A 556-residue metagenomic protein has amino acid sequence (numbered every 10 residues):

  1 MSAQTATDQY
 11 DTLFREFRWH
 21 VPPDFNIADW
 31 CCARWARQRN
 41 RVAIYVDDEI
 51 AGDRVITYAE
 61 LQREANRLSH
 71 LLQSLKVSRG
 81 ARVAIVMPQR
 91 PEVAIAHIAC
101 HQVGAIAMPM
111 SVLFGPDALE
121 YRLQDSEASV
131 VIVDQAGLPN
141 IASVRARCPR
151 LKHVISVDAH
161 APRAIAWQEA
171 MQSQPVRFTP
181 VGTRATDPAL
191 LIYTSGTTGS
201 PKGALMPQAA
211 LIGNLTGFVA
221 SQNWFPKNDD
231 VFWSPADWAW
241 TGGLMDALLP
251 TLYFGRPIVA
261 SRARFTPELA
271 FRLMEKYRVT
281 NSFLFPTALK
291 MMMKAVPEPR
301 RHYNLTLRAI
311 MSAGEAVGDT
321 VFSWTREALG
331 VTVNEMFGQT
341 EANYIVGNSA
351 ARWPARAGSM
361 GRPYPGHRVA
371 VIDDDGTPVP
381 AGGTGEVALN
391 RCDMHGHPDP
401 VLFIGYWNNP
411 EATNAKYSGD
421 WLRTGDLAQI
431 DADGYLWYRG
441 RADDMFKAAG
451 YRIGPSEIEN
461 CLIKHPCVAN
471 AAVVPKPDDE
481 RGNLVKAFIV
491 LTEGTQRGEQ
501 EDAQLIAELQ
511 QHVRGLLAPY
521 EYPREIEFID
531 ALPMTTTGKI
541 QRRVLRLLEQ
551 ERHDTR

Functional and structural regions predicted by a protein language model:
M1-I56, E60-Q73, A146-R150, Q511 (+1 more regions): N-lobe entry segment of adenylate-forming
N40-I98, G115-E120, Q168-Q172: Conserved AMP-binding/adenylate-forming core of the ANL superfamily
S74, I95-I98, Q102-E169: Structural core segment of the AMP-binding/adenylate-forming
L75-V77, P175-T186, L191-P235, R256: Conserved adenylate-forming
F114, E120-Q124, S129-Q135, S282 (+6 more regions): AMP-binding/adenylate-forming catalytic core of the ANL superfamily
I212-S234, A239-T280, K294-A295: Conserved AMP-binding/adenylation subdomain of ANL enzymes
Y253, V279-L284, M293-A355, R368: Gly/Ser/Thr-rich phosphate-binding loop
T377-A415, I453: Conserved ATP/PPi-binding loop(s) of AMP-dependent carboxylate-activating enzymes
